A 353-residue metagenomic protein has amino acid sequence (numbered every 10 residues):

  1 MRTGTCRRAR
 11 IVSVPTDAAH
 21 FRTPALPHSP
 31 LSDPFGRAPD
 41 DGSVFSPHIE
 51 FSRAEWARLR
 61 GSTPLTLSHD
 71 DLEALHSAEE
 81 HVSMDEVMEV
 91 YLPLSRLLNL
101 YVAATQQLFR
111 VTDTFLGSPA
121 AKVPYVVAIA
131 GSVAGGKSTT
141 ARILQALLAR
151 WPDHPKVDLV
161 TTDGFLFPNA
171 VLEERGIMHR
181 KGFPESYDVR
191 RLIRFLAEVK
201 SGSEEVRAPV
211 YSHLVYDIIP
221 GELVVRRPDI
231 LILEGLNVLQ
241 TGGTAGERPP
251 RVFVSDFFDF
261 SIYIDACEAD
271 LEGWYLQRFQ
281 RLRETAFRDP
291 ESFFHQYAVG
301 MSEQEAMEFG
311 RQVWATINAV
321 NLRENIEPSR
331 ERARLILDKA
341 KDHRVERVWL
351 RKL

Functional and structural regions predicted by a protein language model:
A18-F21, S29, P34-F35, D40-S62 (+4 more regions): Conserved NTP phosphate-binding and transfer environment spanning the P-loop NTPase/kinase superfamily
P30, S46-V126: Extreme N-terminal, non-catalytic leader segments that precede Walker-type/kinase nucleotide-binding cores
E79-E86, D158-V160, F165-V215: Conserved nucleotide-sensing/catalytic segment adjacent to the nucleotide-binding pocket in NTP-handling enzymes
F109, G117, A121, R190-D256 (+1 more regions): Glycine-rich phosphate-binding loop used to anchor ATP phosphates in small-molecule kinases, encompassing both
V126-S132, D158-T162, S261: Extended hydrophobic secondary-structure segments that form protein cores and membrane-embedded regions
I129-Q145: Glycine-rich phosphate-binding P-loop
A146-D158: Post-Walker A helix-loop "phosphate-sensing" segment adjacent to the P-loop in P-loop NTPases
